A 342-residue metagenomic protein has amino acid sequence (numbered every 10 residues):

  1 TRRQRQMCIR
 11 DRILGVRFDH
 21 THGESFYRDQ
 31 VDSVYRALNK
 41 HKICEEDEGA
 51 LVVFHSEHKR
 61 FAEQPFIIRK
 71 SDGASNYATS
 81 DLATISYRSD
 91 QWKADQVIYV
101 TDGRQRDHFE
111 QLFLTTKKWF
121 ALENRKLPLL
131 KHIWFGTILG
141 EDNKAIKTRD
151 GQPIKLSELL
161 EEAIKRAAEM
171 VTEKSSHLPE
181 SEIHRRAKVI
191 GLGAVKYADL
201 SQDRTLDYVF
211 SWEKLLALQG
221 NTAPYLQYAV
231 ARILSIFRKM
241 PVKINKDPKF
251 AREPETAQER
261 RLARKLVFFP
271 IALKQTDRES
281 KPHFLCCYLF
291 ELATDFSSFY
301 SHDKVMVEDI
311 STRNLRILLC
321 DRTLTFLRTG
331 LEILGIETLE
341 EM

Functional and structural regions predicted by a protein language model:
R3-Q6, R10-M342: Non-catalytic interaction-recognition regions
